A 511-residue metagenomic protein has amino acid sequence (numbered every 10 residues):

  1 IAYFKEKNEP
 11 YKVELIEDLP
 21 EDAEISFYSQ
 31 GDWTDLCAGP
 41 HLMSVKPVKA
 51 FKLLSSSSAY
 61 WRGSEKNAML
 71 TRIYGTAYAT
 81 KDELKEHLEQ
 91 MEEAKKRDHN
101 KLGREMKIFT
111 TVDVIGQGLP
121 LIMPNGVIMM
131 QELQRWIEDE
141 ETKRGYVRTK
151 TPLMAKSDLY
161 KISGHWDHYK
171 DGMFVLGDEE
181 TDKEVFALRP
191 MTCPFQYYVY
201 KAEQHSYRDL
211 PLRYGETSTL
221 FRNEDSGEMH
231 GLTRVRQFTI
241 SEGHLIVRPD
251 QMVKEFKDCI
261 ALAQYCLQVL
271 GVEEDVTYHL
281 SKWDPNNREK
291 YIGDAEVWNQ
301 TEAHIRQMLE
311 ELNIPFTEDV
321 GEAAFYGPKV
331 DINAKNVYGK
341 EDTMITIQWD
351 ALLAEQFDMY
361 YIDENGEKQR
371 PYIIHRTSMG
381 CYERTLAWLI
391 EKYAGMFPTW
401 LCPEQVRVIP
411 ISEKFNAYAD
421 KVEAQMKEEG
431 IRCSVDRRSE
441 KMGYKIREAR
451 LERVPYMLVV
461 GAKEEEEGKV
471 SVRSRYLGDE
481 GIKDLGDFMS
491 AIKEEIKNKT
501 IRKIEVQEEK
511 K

Functional and structural regions predicted by a protein language model:
I1-K511: NTP/phosphate- and nucleic-acid-binding module
